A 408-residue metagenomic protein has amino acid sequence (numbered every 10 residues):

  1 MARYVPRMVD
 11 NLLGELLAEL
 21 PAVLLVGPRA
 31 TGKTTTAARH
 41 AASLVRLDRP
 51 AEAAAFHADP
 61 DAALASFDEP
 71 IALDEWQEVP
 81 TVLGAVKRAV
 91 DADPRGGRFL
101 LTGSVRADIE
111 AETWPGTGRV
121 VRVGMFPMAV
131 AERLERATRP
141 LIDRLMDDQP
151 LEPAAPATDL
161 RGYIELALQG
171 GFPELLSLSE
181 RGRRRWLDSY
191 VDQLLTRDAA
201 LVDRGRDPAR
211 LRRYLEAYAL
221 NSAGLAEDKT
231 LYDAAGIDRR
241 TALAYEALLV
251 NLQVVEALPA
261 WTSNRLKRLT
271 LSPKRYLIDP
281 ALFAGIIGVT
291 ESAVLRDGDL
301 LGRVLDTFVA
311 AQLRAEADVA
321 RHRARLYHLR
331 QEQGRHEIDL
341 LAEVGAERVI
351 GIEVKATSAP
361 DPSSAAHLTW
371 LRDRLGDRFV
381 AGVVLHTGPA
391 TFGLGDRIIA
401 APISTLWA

Functional and structural regions predicted by a protein language model:
M1-G14: N-terminal pre-Walker A segment at the start of P-loop NTPase domains
L25: Hydrophobic anchor at the beta1->P-loop junction of P-loop NTPases
P28: P-loop (Walker A) phosphate-binding loop of NTP-binding proteins
K33-T34: Conserved lysine of the Walker
A55-L100: Conserved nucleotide-sensing/catalytic segment adjacent to the nucleotide-binding pocket in NTP-handling enzymes
S104, E110-L220, G224-L225: Interdomain motor-coupling "hinge/lid" segment immediately C-terminal to the ATP-binding subdomain of NTP-driven enzymes
L176-R348: Accessory nucleic acid-recognition modules appended to NTPase machines
T387-A408: Domain-level recognition of nuclease-like catalytic cores that cleave nucleotide substrates
